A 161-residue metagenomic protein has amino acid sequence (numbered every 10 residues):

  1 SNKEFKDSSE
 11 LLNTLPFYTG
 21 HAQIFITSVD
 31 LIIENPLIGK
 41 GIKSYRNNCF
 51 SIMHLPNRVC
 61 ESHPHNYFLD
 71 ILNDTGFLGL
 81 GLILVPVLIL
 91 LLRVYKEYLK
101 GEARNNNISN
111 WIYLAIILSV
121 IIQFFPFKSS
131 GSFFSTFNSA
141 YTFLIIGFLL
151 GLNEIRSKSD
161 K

Functional and structural regions predicted by a protein language model:
S1-K6: Aromatic-rich transmembrane-lumenal/periplasmic boundary elements in polytopic membrane proteins
S9-E34, I38-T75: Long extracytoplasmic/lumenal interhelical loops at the membrane interface of multi-pass membrane proteins
L11-N13, H63, N105-S109, K128: Short coil/turn segments at secondary-structure junctions
I38-G41, R58, G81, F133-F137: Short, hydrophobic secondary-structure boundary micro-motifs
G39-K43, G76-G79, A115, G147: Glycine-centered flexibility sites
F50-H54, L99, S130, L149: A generic structural signal for secondary-structure junctions that act as hinges or helix/strand caps at the edges
T75-F124: Hydrophobic transmembrane alpha-helices and their immediate junctions
P86, L114-K161: Transmembrane alpha-helices of multi-pass inner-membrane enzymes
